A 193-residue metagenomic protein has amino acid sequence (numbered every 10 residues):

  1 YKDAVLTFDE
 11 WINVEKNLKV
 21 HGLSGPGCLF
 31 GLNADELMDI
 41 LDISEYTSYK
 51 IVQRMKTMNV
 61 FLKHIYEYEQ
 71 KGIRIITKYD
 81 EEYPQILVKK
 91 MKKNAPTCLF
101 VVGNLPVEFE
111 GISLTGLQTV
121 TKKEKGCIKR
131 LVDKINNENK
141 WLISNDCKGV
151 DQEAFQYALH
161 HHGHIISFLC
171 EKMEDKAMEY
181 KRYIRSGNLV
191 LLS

Functional and structural regions predicted by a protein language model:
Y1-G126: Short, positively charged patches
L32-N33, K78-S193: Glycine-biased, small-residue-rich flexible motifs in mid-sequence functional cores and linkers
